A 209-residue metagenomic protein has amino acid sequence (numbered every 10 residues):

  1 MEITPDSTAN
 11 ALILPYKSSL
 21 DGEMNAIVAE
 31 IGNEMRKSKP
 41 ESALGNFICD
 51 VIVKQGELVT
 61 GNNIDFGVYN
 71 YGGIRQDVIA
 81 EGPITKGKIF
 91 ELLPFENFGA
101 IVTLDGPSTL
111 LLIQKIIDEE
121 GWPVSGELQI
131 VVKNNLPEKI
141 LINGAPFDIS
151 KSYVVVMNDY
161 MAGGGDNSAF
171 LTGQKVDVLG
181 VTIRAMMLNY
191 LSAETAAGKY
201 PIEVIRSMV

Functional and structural regions predicted by a protein language model:
E2-A80: Hard-cation-handling environments
F47, V53-Q55, G61-V209: Feature captures C-terminal
